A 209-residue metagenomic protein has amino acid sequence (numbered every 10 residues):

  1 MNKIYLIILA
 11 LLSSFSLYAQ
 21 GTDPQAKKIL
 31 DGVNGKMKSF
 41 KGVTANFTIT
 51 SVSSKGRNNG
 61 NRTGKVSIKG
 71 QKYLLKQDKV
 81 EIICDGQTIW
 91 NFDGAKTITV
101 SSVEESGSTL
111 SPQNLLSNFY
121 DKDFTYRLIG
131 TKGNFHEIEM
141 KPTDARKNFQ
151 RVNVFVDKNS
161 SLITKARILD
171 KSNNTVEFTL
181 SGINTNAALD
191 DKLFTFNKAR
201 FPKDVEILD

Functional and structural regions predicted by a protein language model:
M1-I4: Positively charged n-region of N-terminal signal peptides that target proteins for export
I7-S16: Bacterial N-terminal signal peptides
F15-R57, Q71, V205-D209: N-terminal leader/targeting segments and the immediate start of mature chains
I49-S51, V80, D93-G94, R167-D170: Beta-turn initiation residues at beta-strand->coil junctions
T63-L110, V176: An acidic-aromatic
E104-N134: Flexible, surface-exposed loop/linker segments and immediately adjacent secondary-structure boundaries
F124-D209: Gly/Pro-enriched, hydrophobic low-complexity segments that function as extracytoplasmic propeptides/linkers
